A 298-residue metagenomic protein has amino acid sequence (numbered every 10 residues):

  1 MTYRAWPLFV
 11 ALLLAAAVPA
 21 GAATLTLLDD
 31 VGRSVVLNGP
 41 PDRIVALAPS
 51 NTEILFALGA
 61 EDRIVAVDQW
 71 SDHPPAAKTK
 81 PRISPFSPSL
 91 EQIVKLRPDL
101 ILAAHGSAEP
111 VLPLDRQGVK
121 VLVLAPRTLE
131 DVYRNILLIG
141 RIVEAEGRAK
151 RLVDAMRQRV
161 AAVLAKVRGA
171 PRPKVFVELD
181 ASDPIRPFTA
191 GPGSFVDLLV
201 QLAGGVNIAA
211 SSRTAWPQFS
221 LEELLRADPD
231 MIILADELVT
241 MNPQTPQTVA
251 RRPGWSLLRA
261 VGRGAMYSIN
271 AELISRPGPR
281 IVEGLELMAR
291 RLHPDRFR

Functional and structural regions predicted by a protein language model:
P7-A17: Bacterial N-terminal signal peptides
V18-A22: Sec/Tat signal peptide C-region and signal peptidase I cleavage site
L25-L27, R33-S34, E109-I185, V206-S211 (+1 more regions): Extracytoplasmic substrate-binding proteins
L28-G32, P81-E91, S212-L221: Short helix-initiation/N-cap motifs at beta->coil->alpha
P41, P88-A103, V119, S220-E237: Proline-aspartate-enriched helix->loop->beta-strand connector
R43-L96, L100-G106, I208: A short, structured surface patch at a secondary-structure boundary
A48, H105-G106, L179, S212 (+2 more regions): Short secondary-structure boundary segments
A190-W216, D236, Y267: His/Asp/Glu-enriched short active-site or ligand-binding loop at hydrolase and phosphoryl-transfer sites
